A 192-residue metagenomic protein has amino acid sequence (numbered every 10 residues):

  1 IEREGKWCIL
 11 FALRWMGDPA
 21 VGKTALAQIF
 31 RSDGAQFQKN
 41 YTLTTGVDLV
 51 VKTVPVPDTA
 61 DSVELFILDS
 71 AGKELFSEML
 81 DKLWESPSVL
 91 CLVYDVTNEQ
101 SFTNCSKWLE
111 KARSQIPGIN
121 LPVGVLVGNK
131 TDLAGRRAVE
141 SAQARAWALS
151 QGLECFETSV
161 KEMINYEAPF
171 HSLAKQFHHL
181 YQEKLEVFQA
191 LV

Functional and structural regions predicted by a protein language model:
I1-F188: TRAFAC-class small GTPase G-domain
